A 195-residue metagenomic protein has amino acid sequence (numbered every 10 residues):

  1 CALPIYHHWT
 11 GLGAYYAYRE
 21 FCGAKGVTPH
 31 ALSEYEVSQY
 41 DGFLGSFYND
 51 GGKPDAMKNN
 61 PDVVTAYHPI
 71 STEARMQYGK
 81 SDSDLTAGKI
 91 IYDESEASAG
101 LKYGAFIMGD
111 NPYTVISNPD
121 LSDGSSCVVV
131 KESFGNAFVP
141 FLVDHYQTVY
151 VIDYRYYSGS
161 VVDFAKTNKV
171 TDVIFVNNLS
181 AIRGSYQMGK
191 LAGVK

Functional and structural regions predicted by a protein language model:
C1-K195: Extracellular glycan-modifying ectodomains
